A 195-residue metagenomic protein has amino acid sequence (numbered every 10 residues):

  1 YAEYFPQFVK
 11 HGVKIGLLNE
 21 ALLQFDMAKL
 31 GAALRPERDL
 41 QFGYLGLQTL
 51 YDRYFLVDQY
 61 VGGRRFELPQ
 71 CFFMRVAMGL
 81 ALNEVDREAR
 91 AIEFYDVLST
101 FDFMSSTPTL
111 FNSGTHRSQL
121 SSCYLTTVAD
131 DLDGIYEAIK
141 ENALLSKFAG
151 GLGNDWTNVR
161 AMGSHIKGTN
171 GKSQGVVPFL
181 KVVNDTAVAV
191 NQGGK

Functional and structural regions predicted by a protein language model:
Y1-K195: Extended catalytic cores of very large enzyme megasubunits
